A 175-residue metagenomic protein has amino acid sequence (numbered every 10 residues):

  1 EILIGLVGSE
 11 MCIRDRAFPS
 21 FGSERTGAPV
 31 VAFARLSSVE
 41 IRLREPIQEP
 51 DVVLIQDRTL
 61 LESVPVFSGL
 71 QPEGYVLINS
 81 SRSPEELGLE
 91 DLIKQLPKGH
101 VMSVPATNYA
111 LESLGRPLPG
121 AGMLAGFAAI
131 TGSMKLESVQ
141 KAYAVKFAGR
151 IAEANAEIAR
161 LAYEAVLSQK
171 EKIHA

Functional and structural regions predicted by a protein language model:
E1-G8, I13: Single conserved hydrophobic/aromatic residue that forms the stacking wall/gate of nucleotide- or nucleobase-binding
E10, R14-R16, V31-F33, D51-V53 (+2 more regions): Structural motif
R16-V39, R44-E45: N-terminal beta-loop-helix "entrance" segment that forms/cooperates in small-molecule cofactor or anionic ligand
S23-A28, R44-Q48, S68-L70, I93-L96 (+1 more regions): Solvent-exposed alpha-helices and their adjacent loops that cap or buttress functional pockets in soluble metabolic
E40-P72: Glycine-rich phosphate-binding loop
L61-S63, P84-E86, T131: Short glycine-rich, flexible loops that bind phosphorylated cofactors or substrates
F67-E90: ADP-ribose/adenylate-binding Rossmann-like module
D91-N108, L114-A175: Aromatic-enriched
